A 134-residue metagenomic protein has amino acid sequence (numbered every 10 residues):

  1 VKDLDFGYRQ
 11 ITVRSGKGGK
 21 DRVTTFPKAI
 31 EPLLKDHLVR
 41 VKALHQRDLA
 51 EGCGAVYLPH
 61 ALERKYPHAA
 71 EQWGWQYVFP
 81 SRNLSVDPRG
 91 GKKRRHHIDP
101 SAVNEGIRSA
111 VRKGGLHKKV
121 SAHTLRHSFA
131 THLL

Functional and structural regions predicted by a protein language model:
V1-S85: Conserved tyrosine-mediated DNA breakage-rejoining catalytic core shared by Y-recombinases
T24, S85-L134: Short, basic (Lys/Arg/His-rich) helix/loop patches that form interaction surfaces in the mid-to-C-terminal regions
